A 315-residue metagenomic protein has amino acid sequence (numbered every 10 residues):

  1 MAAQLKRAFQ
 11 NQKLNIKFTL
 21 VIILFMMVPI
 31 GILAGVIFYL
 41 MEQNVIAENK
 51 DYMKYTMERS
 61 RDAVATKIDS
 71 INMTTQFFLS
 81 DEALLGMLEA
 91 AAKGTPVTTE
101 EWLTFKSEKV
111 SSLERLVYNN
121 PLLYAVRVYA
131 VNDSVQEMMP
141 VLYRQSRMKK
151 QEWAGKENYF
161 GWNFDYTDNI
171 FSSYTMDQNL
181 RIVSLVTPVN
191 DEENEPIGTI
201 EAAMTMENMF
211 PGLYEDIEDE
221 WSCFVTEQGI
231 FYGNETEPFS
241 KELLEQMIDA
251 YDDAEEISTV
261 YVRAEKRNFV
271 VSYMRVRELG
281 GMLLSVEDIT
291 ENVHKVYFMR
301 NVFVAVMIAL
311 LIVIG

Functional and structural regions predicted by a protein language model:
M1-Q43, A47, D51, I308 (+1 more regions): Extreme N-terminal signal-anchor transmembrane helix of membrane signaling/transducer proteins, especially in bacteria
D51-Y159: Extracytoplasmic/periplasmic sensory segments of membrane signal-transduction proteins
T99-L113, M139-T175, D219, N234-Y261: Extracytoplasmic/periplasmic sensor domains and loops in membrane signaling proteins
K106-Y118, E193-G233: Solvent-exposed, extracytoplasmic
Y118-M204, G212: Extracytoplasmic/periplasmic ligand-binding sensor regions of membrane-associated signaling proteins
T175-I200, D216-E218, R263-M282, T290-E291: Extracytoplasmic
N208-L283: Intrinsic low-complexity, intrinsically disordered coil/linker regions enriched in small/polar and charged residues
M282-G315: Cytoplasm-proximal transmembrane signaling helix
